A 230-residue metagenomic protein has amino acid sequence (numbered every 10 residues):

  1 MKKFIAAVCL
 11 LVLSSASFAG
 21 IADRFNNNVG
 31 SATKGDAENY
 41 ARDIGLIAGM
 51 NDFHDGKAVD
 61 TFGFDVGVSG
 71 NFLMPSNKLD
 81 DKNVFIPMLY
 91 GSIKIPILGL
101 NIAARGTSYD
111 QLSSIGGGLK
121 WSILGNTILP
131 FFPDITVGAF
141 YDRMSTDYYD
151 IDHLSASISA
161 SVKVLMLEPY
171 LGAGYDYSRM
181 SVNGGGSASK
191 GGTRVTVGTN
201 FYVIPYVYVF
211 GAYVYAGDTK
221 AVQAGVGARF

Functional and structural regions predicted by a protein language model:
F4-L13: Sec-dependent N-terminal signal peptides
S17-F64: Outer-membrane beta-barrel biogenesis signature
I21-R24, S189-G191, Y202-F230: Predominantly the C-terminal beta-signal and adjacent terminal strand-loop region of outer-membrane beta-barrel
E38, F72-M88: Surface-exposed strand-loop-strand hairpins of Gram-negative outer-membrane beta-barrel proteins
D55, L89-I95, G117-W121, A156-V162 (+5 more regions): Residues on the lipid-exposed face of transmembrane beta-strands in outer-membrane beta-barrel proteins
D55-F62, I97-G99, L124-D134, L165-M166 (+1 more regions): Short loop/turn motifs that connect adjacent beta-strands in outer-membrane beta-barrel proteins
D60-F62, K82-P87, D110-G117, F131 (+3 more regions): Residues that define the transmembrane beta-barrel architecture of outer-membrane proteins
V66-F72, L98-D110, D134-R143, A160 (+3 more regions): Transmembrane beta-strand segments that form the barrel wall of outer-membrane beta-barrel proteins
